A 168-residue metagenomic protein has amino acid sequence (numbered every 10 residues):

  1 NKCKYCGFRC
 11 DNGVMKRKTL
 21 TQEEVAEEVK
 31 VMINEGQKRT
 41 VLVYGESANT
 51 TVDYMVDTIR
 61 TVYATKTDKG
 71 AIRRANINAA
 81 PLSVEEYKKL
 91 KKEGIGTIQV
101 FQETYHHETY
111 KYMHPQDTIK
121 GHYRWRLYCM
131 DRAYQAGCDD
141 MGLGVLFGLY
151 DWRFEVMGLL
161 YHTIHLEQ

Functional and structural regions predicted by a protein language model:
N1-C10: Local cysteine-cluster metal-coordination motifs and their immediate loop/turn environment, predominantly Fe-S cluster
C10-V25, M32-L149: Core AdoMet radical
Y54-M55, E155-L159: Residues at alpha-helix caps and immediate loop-helix transition turns in enzyme cores, especially N- and C-cap
G144, M157-Q168: Oxyanion-binding "anion nests"
